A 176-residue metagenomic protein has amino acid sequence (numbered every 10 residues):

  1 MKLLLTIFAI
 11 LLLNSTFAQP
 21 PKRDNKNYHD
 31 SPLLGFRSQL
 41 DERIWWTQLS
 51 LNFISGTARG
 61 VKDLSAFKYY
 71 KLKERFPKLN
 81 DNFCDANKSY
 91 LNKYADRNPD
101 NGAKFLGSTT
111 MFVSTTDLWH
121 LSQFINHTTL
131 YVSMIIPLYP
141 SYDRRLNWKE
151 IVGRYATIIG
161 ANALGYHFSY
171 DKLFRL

Functional and structural regions predicted by a protein language model:
M1-D24: Bacterial Sec-dependent N-terminal signal peptides
F17-F83, K93, K104-S114: N-terminal targeting leaders of membrane proteins
D41-I44, Q48, T116-W119, V152 (+1 more regions): Short, solvent-exposed segments of well-ordered alpha helices
S50-V61, F124-L138, V152, A156-L164 (+1 more regions): Membrane-active amphipathic alpha-helices enriched in small hydrophobic residues
A86-D96: Cytosolic juxtamembrane regulatory segments of multi-pass membrane proteins
Y94-V132: Interfacial helix-start motif at the membrane-water boundary
S141-K149: Membrane-interface helix-boundary motifs at transmembrane edges
F168-L176: Juxtamembrane/interfacial segments flanking transmembrane helices
